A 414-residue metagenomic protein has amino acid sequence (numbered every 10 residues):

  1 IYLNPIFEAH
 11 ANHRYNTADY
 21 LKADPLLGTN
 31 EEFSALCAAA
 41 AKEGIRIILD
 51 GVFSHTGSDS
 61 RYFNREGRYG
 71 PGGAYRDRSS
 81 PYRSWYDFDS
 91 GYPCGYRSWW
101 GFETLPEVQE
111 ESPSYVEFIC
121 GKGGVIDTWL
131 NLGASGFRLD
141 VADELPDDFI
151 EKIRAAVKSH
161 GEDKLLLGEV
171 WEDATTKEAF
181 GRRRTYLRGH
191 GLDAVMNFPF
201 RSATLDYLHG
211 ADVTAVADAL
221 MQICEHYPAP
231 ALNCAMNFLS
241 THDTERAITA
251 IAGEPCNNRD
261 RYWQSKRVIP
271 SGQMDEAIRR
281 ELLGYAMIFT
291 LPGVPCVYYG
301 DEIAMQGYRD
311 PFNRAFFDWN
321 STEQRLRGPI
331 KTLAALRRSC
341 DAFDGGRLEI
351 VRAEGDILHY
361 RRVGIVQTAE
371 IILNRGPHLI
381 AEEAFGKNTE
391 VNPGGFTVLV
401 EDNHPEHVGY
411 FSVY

Functional and structural regions predicted by a protein language model:
I1-N4, I48-L49, F137-R138, L165-G168 (+4 more regions): Structural recognition of the beta-strand scaffold that forms the well-ordered cores of secreted hydrolase catalytic
Y2, S34, A39, A277-I278 (+2 more regions): Carbohydrate-interacting/catalytic domains
L3, Y20, A40, D50 (+7 more regions): Conserved, mostly hydrophobic/aromatic
I6-L132, I153-S159: Substrate-binding/active-site clefts of carbohydrate-active enzymes
F7-E8, F53-S54, S135, D143-P146 (+7 more regions): Short, solvent-exposed loop/turn segments at secondary-structure junctions
N16-N30, F102-F118, A134-E144, A203-A211 (+2 more regions): The substrate-binding groove and active-site-proximal loops of carbohydrate-active enzymes, especially glycoside
C37-I45, H55, S60, N64 (+7 more regions): Active-site-proximal helices and loops of the catalytic beta/alpha 8
M221-D341: Active-site-proximal substrate-binding groove within the catalytic cores of carbohydrate-active enzymes
